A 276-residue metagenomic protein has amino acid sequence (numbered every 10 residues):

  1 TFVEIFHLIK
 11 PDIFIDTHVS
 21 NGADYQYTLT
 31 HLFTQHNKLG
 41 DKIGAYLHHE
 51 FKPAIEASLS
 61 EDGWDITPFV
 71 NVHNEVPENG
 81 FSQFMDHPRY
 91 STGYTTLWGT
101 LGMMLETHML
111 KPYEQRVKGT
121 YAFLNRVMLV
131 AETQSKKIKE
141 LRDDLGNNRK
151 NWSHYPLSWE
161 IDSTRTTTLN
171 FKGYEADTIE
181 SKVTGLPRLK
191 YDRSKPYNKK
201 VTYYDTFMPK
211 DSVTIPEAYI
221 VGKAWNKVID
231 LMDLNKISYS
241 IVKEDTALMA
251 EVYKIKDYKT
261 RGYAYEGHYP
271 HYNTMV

Functional and structural regions predicted by a protein language model:
T1, T274-V276: Short, intrinsically disordered, charge-balanced linker/junction segments flanking boundaries in proteins
T1-M128, E132, K136-E140: Functional cores that coordinate and move charged inorganic groups
P53-D62, D143-N151, K259-A264: Noncatalytic linker/hinge segments flanking ATPase motor cores
N74-D257: Hard-cation-handling environments
V76-G80, E266-H268, M275: Low-complexity, polar-biased intrinsically disordered regions enriched in Pro/Ser/Thr/Gly
Y253-H271: Acidic, Ser/Thr-rich peripheral helices and adjacent loops at domain boundaries
